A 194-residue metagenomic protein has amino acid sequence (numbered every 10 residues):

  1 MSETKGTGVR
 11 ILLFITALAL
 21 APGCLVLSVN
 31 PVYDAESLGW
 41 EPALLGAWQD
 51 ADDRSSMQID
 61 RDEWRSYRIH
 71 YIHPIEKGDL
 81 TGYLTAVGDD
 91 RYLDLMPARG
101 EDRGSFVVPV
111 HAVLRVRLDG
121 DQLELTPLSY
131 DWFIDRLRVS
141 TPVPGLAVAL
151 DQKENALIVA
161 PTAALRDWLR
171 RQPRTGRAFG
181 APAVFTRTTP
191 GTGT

Functional and structural regions predicted by a protein language model:
M1, T16-A17, G39: Exposed boundary/loop context
M1-T7: N-terminal secretory signal peptides that target proteins for export/translocation
T7-G8, T192: Intrinsically disordered, low-complexity repeat segments enriched in small/polar residues
G8-A17: Sec-dependent signal peptide recognition, specifically the positively charged N-region followed immediately by
A21-G23: C-terminal motif of bacterial Sec signal peptides marking the signal peptidase cleavage site
L25-A43, A51-T194: Calycin-type beta-barrel ligand-binding domains and close structural analogs
